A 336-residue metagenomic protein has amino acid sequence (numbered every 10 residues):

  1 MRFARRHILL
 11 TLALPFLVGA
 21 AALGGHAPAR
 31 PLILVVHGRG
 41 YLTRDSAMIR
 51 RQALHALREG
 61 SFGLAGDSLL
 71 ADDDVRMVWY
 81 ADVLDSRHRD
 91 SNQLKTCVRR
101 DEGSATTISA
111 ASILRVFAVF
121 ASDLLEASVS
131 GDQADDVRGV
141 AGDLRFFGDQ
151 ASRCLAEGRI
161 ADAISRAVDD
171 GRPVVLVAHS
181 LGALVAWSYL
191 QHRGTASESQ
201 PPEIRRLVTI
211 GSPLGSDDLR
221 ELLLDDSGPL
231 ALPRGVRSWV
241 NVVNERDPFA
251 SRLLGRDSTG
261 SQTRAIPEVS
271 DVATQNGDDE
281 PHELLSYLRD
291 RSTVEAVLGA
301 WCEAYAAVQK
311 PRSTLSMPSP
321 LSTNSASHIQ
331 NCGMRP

Functional and structural regions predicted by a protein language model:
M1-R2: N-terminal secretory signal peptides that target proteins for export/translocation
R5-L9: N-terminal export leaders
T11-G19: Bacterial N-terminal signal peptides
L17-V18, L94, I329: Mature extracytoplasmic/luminal segments of secretory-pathway proteins
L23-A81, D85-S91, D123-V177, L181-P336: Lipid deacylating catalytic domains
S91-C97: Intrinsically disordered, glycine/charged-rich N-terminal periplasmic/extracytoplasmic linker segments that lie
R99-S130: Low-complexity, serine/threonine/proline-enriched polar segments
